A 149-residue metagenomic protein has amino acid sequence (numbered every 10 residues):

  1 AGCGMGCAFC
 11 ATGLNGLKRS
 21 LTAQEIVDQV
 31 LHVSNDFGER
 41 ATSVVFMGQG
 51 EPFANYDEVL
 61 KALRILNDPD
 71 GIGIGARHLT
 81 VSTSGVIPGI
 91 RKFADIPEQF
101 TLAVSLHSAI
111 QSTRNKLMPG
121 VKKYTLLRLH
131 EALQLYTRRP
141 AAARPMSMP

Functional and structural regions predicted by a protein language model:
A1-Q24: Canonical Radical SAM [4Fe-4S] cluster-binding loop centered on the CxxxCxxC motif and its immediate flanking residues
Q24, D28-G38: Ferredoxin-type iron-sulfur electron-transfer modules in oxidoreductases and energy-metabolism complexes
S34-S43, G48-P149: Conserved AdoMet/S-adenosylmethionine-binding subsite of the radical SAM
